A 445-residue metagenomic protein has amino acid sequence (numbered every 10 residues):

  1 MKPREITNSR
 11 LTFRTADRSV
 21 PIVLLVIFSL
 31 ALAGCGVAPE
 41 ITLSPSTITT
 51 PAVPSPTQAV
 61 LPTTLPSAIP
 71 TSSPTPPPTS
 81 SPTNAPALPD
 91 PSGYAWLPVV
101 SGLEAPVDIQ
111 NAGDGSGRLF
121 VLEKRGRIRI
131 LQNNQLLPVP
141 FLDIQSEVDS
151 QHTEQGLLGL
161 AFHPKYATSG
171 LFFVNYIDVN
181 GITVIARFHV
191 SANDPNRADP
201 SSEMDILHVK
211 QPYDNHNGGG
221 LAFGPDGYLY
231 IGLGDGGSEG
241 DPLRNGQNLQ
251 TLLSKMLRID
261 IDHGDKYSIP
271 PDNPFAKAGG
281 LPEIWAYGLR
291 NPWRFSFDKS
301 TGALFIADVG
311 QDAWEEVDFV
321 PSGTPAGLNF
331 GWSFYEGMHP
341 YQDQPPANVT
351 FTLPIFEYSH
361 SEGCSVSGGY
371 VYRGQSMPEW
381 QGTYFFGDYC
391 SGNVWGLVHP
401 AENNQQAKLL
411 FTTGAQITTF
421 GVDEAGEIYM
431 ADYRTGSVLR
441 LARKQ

Functional and structural regions predicted by a protein language model:
M1-A16: N-terminal secretory signal peptides that target proteins for export/translocation
L32-G34: C-terminal motif of bacterial Sec signal peptides marking the signal peptidase cleavage site
G36-L65: Short, low-complexity, disordered segments immediately C-terminal to signal peptides in bacterial exported proteins
A38-I41, P66, P70, P74-G240 (+5 more regions): Acidic, Gly/Ser/Thr-rich repeat motifs that build Ca2+-stabilized beta-propeller blades
V139-T153, S201-G218, D262-W285, F330-E362: Surface-exposed loop and turn segments in beta-propeller and other repeat-based domains that flank or scaffold
I185-N193, N245-I261, V320-P321: Beta-propeller blade signature
E239-T251, S268, P325: Acidic/polar, solvent-exposed loop segments in beta-strand-rich repeat domains
N404-E424: Conserved blade-ending motifs and adjacent loop-strand segments that build the rim/top face of beta-propeller domains
